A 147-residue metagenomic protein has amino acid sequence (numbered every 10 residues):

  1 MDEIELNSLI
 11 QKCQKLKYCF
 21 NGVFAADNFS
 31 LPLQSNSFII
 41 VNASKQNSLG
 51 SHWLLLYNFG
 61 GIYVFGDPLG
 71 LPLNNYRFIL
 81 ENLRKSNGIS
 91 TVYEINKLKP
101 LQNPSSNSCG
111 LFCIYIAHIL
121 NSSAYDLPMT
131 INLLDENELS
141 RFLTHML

Functional and structural regions predicted by a protein language model:
M1-L54, N58-Y63: Cysteine protease catalytic domains with a Cys-His-Asp triad
M1-N21, N103-N121, N132-L147: Cysteine-nucleophile protease catalytic domains, especially the papain-like/related folds used in DUB/UBL proteases
F38-S122: Cysteine protease-like catalytic core of ubiquitin/ubiquitin-like
